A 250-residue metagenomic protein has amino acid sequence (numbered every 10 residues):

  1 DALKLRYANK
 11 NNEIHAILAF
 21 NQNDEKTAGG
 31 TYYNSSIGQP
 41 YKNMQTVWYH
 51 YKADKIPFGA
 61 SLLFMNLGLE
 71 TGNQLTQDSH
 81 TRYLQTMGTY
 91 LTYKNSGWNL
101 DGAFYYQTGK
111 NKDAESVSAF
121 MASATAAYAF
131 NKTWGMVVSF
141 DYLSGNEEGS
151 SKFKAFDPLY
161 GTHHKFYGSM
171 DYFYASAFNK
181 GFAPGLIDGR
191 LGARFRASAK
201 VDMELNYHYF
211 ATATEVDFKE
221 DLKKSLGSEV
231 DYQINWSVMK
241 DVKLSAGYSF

Functional and structural regions predicted by a protein language model:
A2-S150, I187, L191, R196 (+3 more regions): Signature for the C-terminal beta-barrel architecture of outer-membrane proteins
S150-P184: Flexible glycine-rich, low-complexity coil/linker segments exposed to the extracellular/periplasmic environment
F173-G181, N206-D221: Radical SAM enzyme core and accessory elements
V201: Aromatic-lined glycan-binding groove of carbohydrate-active enzymes
V238-F250: Predominantly the C-terminal beta-signal and adjacent terminal strand-loop region of outer-membrane beta-barrel
